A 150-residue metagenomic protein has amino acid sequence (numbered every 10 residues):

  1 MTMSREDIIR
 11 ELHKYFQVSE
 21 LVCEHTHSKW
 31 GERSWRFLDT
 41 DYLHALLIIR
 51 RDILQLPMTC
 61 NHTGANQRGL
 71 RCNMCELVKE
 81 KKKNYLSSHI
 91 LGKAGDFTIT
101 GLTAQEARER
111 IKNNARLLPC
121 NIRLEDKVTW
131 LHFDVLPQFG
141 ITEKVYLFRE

Functional and structural regions predicted by a protein language model:
M1-M3, R149-E150: Short intrinsically disordered terminal tails
T2-T59: Active-site acidic/histidine clusters and adjacent loop/turn architecture that either coordinate catalytic ions
H27-K29, L56-N66, T98-A104: A generic short-segment signal for beta-strand/edge and adjacent turn/coil regions
W30-G31, G69, D126: Intrinsic-disorder/low-complexity loop/linker signature
L43-K82: Extended, low-complexity, intrinsically disordered C-terminal regulatory tails of eukaryotic serine/threonine kinases
N84-E150: Catalytic cores and adjacent binding grooves of peptidoglycan-active enzymes
